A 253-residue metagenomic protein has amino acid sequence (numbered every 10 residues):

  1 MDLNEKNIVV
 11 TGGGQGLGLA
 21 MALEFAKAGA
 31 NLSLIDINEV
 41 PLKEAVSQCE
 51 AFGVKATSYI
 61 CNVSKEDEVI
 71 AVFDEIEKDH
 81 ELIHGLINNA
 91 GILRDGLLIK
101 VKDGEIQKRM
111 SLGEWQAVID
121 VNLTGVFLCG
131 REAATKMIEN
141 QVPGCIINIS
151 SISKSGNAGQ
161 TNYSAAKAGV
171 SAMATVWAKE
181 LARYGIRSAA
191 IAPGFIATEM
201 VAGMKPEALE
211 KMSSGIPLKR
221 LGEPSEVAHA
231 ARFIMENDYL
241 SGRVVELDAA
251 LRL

Functional and structural regions predicted by a protein language model:
K6, V54-K55, L82-I83, M137-S150 (+2 more regions): Active-site loop of short-chain dehydrogenase/reductase
G14-G16: Conserved glycine-rich cofactor-binding loop
E39-V40, I60-V72, L112: The beta1-alpha1 cofactor-binding region of Rossmann-like NAD(H)/NADP(H)-dependent oxidoreductases
H84, I92, E105-F127, I147 (+1 more regions): Catalytic Tyr-X3-Lys loop
L93-Q116, E139, G159-N162, A202-M204: Conserved mid-core segment of classical short-chain dehydrogenase/reductases
I106-E114, I147-G169, A174-T175, K179-R183: Catalytic loop of short-chain dehydrogenase/reductase
G130-R131, T175: A short, exposed helix-loop element centered on a Lys and neighboring polar residues
R220-L247, R252: C-terminal substrate-recognition "lid" of short-chain dehydrogenase/reductases
